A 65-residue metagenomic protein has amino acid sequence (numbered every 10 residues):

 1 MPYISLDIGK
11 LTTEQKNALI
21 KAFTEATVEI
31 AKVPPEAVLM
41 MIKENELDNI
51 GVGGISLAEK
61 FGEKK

Functional and structural regions predicted by a protein language model:
P2-K65: A domain-level signal for the structural core that forms small-molecule/cofactor-binding pockets and catalytic centers
